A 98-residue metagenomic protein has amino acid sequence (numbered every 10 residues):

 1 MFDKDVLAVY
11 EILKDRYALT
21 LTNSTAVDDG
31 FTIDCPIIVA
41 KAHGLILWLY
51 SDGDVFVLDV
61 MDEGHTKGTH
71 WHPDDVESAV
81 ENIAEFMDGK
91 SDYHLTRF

Functional and structural regions predicted by a protein language model:
M1-A42, M61-E81, E85, D92-F98: Negatively charged, low-complexity tracts enriched in Asp/Glu with abundant Ser/Thr
I46-T66: Short aromatic-glycine-(Arg/Gly/Cys) micro-motifs in beta-strand/loop hairpins
